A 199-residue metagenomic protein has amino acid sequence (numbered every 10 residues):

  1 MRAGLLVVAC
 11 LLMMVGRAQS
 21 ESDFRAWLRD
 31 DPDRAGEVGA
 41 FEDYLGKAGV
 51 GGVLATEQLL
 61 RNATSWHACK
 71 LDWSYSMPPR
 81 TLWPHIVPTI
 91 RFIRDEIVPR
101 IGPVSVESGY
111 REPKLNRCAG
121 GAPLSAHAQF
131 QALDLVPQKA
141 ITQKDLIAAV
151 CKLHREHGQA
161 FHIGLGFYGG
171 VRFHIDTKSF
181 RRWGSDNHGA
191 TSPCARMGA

Functional and structural regions predicted by a protein language model:
G4-M13: Bacterial N-terminal signal peptides
G16-I93, S185-A199: Extracytoplasmic cell-surface/polysaccharide-interacting catalytic and binding patches
A18-A26, E37-A48, L124-A199: Catalytic cores and adjacent binding grooves of peptidoglycan-active enzymes
Q58, A63-T64, K70, K114 (+3 more regions): Solvent-exposed, flexible loop/coil residues
V87-R94, V98, Q143-V150: Extracytoplasmic/secreted envelope proteins and their assembly/folding machinery, especially bacterial periplasmic
R91-A119: Extended, low-complexity, intrinsically disordered C-terminal regulatory tails of eukaryotic serine/threonine kinases
